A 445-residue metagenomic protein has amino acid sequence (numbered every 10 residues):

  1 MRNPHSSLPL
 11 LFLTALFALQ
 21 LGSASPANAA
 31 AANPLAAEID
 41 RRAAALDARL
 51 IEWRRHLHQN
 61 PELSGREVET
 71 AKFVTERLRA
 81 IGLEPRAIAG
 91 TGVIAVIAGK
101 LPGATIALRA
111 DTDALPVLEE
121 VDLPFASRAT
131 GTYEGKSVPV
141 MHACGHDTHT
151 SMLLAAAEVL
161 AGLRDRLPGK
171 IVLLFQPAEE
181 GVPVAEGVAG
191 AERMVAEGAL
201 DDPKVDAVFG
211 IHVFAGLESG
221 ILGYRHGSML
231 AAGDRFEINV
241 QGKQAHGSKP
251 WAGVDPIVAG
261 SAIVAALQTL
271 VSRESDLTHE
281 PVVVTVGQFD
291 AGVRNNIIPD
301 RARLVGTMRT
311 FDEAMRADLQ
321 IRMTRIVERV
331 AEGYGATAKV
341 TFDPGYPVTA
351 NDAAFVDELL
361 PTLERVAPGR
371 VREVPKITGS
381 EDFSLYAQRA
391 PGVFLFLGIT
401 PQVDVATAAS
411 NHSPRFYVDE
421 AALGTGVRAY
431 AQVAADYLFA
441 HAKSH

Functional and structural regions predicted by a protein language model:
P9-S23: Bacterial N-terminal signal peptides
L21-A31: Signal peptide processing junction and immediate N-terminal pro/mature segment of secreted/exported proteins
A30-A32, S261-H445: Metal-dependent amide/peptide-bond hydrolase catalytic core, centered on the "pita-bread" metallohydrolase fold
N33-H142, S151-V172: Acidic/His- and Gly-rich active-site-bordering loop/insert found across diverse amide/peptide-bond hydrolases
A43-L50, R54, H58-P61, G65 (+12 more regions): Sec/Tat-exported extracytoplasmic proteins
L57, A95, L108, H146 (+8 more regions): Divalent metal-coordination and catalytic microenvironments
A129-M141, D147-T148, V159-L160, D165-Q288 (+2 more regions): Histidine/acidic-residue-rich, glycine-tolerant segments that coordinate divalent metal ions
